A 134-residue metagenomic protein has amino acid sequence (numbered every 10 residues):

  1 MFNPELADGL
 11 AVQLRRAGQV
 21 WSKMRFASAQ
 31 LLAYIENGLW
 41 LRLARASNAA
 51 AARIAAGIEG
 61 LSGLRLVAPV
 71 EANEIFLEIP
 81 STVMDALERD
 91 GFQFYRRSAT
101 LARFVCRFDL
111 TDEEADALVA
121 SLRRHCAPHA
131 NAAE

Functional and structural regions predicted by a protein language model:
M1-F76, A133: Active-site C-terminal subdomain of aminotransferase-like
A52-E134: Conserved C-terminal alpha-helix-loop-beta "cap" of PLP-dependent enzymes that closes/shapes the active-site mouth
